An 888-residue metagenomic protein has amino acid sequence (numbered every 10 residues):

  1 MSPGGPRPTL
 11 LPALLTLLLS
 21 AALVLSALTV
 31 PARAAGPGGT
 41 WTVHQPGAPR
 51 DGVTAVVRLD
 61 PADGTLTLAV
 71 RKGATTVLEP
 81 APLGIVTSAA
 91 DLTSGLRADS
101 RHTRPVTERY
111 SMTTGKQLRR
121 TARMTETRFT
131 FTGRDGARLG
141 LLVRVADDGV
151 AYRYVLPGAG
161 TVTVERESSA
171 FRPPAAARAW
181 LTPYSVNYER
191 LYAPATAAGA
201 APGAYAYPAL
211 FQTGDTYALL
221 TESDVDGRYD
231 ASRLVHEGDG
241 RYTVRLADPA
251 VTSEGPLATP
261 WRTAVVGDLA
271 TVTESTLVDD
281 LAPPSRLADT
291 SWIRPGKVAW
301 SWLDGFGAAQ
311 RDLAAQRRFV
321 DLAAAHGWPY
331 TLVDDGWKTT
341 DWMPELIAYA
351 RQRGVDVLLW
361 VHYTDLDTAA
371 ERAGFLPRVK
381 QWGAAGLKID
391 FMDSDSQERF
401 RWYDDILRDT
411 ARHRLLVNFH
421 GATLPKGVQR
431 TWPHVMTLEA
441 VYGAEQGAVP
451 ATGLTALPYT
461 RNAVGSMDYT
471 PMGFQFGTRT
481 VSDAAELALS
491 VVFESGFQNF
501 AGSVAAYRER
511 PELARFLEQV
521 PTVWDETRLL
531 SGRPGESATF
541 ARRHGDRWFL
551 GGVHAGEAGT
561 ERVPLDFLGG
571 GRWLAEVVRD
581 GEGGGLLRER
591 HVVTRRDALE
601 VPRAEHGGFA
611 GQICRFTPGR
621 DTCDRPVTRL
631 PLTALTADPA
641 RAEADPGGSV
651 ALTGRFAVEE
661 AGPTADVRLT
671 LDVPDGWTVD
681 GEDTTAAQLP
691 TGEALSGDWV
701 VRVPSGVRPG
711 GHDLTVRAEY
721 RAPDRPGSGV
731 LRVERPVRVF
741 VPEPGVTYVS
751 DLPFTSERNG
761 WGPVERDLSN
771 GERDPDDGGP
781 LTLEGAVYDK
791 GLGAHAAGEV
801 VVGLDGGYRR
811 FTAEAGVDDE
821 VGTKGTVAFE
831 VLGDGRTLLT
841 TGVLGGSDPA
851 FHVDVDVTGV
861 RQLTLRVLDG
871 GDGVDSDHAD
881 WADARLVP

Functional and structural regions predicted by a protein language model:
M1-A35: Secretory targeting and sorting signals
P37-V278, G585: N-terminal accessory beta-strand-rich subdomains and adjacent acidic, glycine-rich linkers that precede catalytic cores
G336-S482: Aromatic- and carboxylate-enriched substrate-binding clefts and catalytic-loop regions of carbohydrate-active enzymes
A505-F549, G583-G585: Glycan-recognition and catalytic regions of carbohydrate-active enzymes
R533-W573, F609-Q612: Carbohydrate-binding surface patches
H591-P626: C-terminal beta-strand-rich structural cap/linker in extracellular carbohydrate-active enzymes
D624-E743: Long beta-sheet-rich domains in secretory-pathway and surface-associated proteins
V733-P888: Gly-Asp-aromatic-enriched flexible segments
